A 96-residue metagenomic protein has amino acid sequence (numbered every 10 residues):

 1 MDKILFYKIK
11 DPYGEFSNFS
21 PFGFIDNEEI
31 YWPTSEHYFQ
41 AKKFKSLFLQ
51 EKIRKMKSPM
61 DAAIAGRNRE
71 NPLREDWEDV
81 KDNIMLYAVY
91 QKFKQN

Functional and structural regions predicted by a protein language model:
M1-N96: Charged, low-complexity intrinsically disordered segments
